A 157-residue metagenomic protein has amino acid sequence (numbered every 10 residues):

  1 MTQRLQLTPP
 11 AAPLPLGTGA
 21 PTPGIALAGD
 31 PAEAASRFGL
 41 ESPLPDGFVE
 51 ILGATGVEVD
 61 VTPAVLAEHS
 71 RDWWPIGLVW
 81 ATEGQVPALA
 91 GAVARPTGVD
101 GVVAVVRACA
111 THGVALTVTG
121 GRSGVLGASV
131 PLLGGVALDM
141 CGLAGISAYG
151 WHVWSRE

Functional and structural regions predicted by a protein language model:
M1-R107, G124-E157: N-terminal flexible segment immediately upstream of the FAD-binding catalytic core in FAD-dependent oxidoreductases
G121: N-terminal cofactor/phosphate-binding cores enriched in small/glycine residues, especially glycine-rich loops such as
